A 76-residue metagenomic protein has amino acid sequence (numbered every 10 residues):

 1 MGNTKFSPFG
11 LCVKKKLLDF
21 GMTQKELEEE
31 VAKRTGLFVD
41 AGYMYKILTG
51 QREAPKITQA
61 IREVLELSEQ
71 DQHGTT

Functional and structural regions predicted by a protein language model:
M1-M22: A short, Lys/Arg-rich alpha-helix, primarily the initiator
G2-K5, E69-T76: Short, charged recognition helix plus adjacent turn of helix-turn-helix-like nucleic-acid-binding domains
K15, E29, K46: DNA-binding alpha-helical recognition surfaces that contact promoter or target DNA
K25-G36: DNA-recognition alpha helix
R34-E53: Recognition helix of helix-turn-helix/homeodomain-like DNA-binding domains that insert into the DNA major groove
R52-H73: DNA major-groove recognition helix of helix-turn-helix/homeodomain DNA-binding modules
